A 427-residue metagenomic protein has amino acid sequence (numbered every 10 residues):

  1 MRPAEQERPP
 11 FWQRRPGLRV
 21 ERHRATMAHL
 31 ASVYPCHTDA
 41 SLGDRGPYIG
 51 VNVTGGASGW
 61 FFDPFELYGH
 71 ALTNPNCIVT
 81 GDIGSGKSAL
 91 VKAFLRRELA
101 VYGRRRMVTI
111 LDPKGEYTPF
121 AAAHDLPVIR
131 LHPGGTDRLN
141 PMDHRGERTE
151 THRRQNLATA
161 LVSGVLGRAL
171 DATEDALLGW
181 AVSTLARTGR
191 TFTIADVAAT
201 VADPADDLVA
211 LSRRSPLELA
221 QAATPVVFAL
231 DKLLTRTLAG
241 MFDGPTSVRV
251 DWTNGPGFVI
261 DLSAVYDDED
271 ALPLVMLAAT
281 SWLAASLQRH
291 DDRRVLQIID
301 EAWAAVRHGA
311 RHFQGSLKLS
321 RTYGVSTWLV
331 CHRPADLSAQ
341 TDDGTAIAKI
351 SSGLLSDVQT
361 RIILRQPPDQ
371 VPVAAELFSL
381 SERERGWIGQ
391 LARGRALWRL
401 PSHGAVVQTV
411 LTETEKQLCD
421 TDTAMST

Functional and structural regions predicted by a protein language model:
M1-T80, T414: Basic- and hydrophobic-enriched, low-structure N-terminal and domain-boundary segments that flank ATP-binding catalytic
A31-T54, T118-P127, P133, N140-V325 (+2 more regions): P-loop NTPase motor domains
P47-P133: Glycine-rich phosphate-binding loop of nucleotide-binding enzymes
Y48, F61, I78, T109-I110 (+7 more regions): Structured core elements
W60, H70-L72, S88, P119 (+4 more regions): Short helix/loop capping segments that flank catalytic or ligand/cofactor-binding pockets
L72-S85, K92-R96, L111, S263-W387 (+1 more regions): Conserved P-loop NTPase motor cores
Y117-F120, D137-N140, D336-Q340, Q370-A374 (+1 more regions): Switch/connector loops and helix/strand junctions flanking conserved nucleotide-binding motifs in nucleotide-processing
E150-D196, D342-T427: P-loop NTPase motor core of the ASCE superfamily
